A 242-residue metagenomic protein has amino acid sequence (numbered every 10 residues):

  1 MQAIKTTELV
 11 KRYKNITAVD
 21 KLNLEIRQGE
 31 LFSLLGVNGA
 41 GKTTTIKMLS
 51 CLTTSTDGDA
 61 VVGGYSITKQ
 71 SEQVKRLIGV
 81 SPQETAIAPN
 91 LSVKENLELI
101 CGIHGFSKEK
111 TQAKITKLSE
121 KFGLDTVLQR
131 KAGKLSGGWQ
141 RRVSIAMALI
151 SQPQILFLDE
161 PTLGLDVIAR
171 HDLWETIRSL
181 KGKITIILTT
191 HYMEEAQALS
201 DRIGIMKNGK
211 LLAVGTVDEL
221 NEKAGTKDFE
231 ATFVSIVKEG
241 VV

Functional and structural regions predicted by a protein language model:
N90, K131-L135: Conserved ABC ATPase signature
E98, G102, E109-V127: Conserved ABC ATPase "signature" region
Q152: Conserved catalytic motifs of ABC-family nucleotide-binding domains
L156-E160: Catalytic Walker B motif of ABC-type/P-loop ATPase nucleotide-binding domains
V214-G215: ABC ATPase "signature
